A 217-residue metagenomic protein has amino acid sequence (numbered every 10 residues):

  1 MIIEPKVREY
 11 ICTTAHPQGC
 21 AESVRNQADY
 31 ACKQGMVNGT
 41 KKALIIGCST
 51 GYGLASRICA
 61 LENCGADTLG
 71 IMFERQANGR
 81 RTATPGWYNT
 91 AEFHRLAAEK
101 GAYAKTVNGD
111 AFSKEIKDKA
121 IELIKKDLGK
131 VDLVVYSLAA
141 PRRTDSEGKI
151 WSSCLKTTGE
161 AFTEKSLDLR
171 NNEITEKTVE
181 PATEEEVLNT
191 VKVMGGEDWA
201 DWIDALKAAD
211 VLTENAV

Functional and structural regions predicted by a protein language model:
M1-G35, E184-V187: Class I SAM-dependent methyltransferase Rossmann-like catalytic core, especially the SAM/SAH-binding loop
G35-F73, A77: Canonical Rossmann dinucleotide-binding motif of NAD(H)/NADP(H)-dependent dehydrogenases/reductases, specifically
K42, D132-L133, T213-V217: Conserved catalytic-site loops of classical short-chain dehydrogenases/reductases
G65-A104: Glycine-rich phosphate-binding loop and adjoining beta1-alpha1-beta2 segment of Rossmann-like nucleotide-binding folds
A102-K105, K119-G148: A glycine-rich helix->loop->beta "capping" turn within Rossmann-like NAD(P)(H)-dependent oxidoreductase domains
G109, S137-W151, T158-T178: Conserved NAD(P)H cofactor-binding loop of Rossmann-fold oxidoreductase domains
G109-A120, G196-W199: The beta1-alpha1 cofactor-binding region of Rossmann-like NAD(H)/NADP(H)-dependent oxidoreductases
S152-S166, N189-L212: NAD(P)-cofactor binding segment of oxidoreductase domains
